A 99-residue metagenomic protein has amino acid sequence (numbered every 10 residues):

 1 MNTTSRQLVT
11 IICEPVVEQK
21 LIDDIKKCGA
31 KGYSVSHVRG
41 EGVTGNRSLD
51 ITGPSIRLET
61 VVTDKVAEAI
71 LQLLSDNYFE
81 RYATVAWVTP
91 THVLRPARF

Functional and structural regions predicted by a protein language model:
M1-F99: Positively charged, small/polar-rich N-terminal and surface patches that mediate targeting and assembly and bind
